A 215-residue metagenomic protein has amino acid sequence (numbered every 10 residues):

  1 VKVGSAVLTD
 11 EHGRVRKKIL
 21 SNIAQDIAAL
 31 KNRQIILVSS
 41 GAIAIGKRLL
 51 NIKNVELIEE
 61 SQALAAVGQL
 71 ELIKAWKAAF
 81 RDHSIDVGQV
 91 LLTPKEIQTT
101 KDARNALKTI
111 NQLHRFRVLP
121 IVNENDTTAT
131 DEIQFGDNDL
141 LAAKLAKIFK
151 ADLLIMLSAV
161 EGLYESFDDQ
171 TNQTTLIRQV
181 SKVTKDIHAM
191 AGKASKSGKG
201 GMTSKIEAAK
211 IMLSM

Functional and structural regions predicted by a protein language model:
V1-M215: Nucleotide/pyrophosphate-binding catalytic subdomain
